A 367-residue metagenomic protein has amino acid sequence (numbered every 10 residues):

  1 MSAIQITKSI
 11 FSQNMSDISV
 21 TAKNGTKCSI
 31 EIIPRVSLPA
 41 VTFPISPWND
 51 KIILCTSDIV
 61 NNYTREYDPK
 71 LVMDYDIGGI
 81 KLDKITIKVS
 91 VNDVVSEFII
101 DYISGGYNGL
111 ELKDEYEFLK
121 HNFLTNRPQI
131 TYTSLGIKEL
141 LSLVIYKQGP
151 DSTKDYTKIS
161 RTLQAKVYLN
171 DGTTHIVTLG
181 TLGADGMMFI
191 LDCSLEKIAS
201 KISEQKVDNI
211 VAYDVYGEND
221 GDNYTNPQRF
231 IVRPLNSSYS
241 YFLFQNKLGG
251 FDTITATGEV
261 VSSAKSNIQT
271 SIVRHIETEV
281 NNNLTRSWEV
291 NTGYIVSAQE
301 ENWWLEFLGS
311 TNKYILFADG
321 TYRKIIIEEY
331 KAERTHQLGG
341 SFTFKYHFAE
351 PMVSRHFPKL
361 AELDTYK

Functional and structural regions predicted by a protein language model:
M1-S237: Preference for solvent-exposed, low-hydrophobicity sequence contexts
S2-F11, M15-S16, V144, D151-D155 (+2 more regions): Extracellular/virion structural assembly segments
